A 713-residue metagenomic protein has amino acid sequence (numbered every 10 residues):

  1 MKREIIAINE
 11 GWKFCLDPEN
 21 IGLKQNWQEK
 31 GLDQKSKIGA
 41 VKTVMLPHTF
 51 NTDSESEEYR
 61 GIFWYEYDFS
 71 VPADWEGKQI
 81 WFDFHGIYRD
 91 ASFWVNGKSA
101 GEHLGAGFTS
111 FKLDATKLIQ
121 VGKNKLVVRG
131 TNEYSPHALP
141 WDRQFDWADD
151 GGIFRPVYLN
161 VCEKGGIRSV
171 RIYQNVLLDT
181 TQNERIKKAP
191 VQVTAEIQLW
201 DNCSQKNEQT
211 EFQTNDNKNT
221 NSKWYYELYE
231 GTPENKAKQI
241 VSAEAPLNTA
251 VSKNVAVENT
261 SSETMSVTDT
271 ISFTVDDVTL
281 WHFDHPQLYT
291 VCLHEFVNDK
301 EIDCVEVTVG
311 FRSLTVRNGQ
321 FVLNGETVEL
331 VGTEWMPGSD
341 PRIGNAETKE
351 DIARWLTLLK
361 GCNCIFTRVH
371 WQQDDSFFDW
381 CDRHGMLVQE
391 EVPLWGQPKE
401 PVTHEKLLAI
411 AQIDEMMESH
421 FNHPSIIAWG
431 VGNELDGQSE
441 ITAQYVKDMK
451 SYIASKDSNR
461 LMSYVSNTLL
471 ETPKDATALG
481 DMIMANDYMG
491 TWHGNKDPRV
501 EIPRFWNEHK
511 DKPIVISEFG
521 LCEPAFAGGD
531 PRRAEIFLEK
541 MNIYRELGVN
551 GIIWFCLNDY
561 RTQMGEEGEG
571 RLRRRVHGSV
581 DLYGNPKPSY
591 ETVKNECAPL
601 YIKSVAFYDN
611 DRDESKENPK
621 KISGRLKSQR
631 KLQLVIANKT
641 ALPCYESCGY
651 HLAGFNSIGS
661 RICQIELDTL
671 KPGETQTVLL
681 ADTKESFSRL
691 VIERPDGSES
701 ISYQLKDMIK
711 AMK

Functional and structural regions predicted by a protein language model:
M1-T52, R129, E133, G231-P233 (+3 more regions): Accessory carbohydrate-binding/adhesion or oligomerization-edge regions at the termini of glycan-active proteins
E4-N9, F14-K24, I87, D149-G152 (+3 more regions): Substrate-binding clefts and catalytic carboxylate motifs of secreted carbohydrate-active enzymes
I6-E19, K35, E55-S169, L387 (+1 more regions): Accessory beta-strand-rich segments of carbohydrate-active enzymes
M45-V71, W75-D83, Y88-N96, G101-L104 (+8 more regions): Active-site-adjacent substrate/metal-binding segments within catalytic domains of carbohydrate-active enzymes
Y65-Y67, T109-L113, K253, V267-F273 (+1 more regions): Short strand-edge motifs at loop-to-beta-strand transitions and within beta-strands of extracellular beta-rich domains
W75-K78, I119-K123, V275-L288, E685-R689: Short glycine/proline/serine/threonine-rich loop/turn segments at secondary-structure transition edges
F93-V95, K187-A245, K253-V255, V267-I271 (+4 more regions): Beta-strand-rich binding/interaction modules
H103-G107, L118-Q120, E244-V267, D668-T675: Short proline/glycine- and polar residue-rich coil/turn motifs
